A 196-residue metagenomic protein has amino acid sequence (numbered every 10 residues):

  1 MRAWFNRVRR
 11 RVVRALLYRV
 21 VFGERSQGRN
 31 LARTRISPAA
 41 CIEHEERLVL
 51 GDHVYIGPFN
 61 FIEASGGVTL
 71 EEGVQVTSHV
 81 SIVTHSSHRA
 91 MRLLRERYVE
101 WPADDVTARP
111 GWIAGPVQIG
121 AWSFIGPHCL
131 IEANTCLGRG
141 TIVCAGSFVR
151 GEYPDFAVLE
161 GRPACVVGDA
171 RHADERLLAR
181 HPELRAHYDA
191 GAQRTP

Functional and structural regions predicted by a protein language model:
M1-E43, P196: Extended, small-residue-rich solenoid/repeat segments and analogous flexible loops that form exposed scaffolds
A40-V49, Y55-C136, R162-P163, D169-R171 (+1 more regions): Flexible, glycine/small-residue-enriched loop-and-beta-strand segment within the central core of proteins
T135, G146-S147: Short beta-to-alpha loop/turn elements within the nucleotide-binding domains of ABC transporters
C144-G146, E160: H-loop (His-switch) and adjacent beta-strand-loop-beta switch element of ABC-type ATPase nucleotide-binding domains
G151: Short helix N-cap motif at coil->helix boundaries in the Bergerat
D155, E160-P163: Acidic, glycine-centered active-site loop in nucleotide-sugar glycosyltransferases
E175-P196: Acidic/histidine-enriched, glycine/proline-rich intrinsically disordered or flexible terminal extensions
